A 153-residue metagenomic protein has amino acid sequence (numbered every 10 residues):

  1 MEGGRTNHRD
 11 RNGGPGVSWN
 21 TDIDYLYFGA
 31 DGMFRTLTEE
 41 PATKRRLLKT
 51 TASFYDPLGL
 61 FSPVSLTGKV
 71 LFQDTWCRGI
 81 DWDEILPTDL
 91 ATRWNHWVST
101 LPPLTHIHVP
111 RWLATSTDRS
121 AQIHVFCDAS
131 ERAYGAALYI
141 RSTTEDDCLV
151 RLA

Functional and structural regions predicted by a protein language model:
M1-A153: Conserved acidic
